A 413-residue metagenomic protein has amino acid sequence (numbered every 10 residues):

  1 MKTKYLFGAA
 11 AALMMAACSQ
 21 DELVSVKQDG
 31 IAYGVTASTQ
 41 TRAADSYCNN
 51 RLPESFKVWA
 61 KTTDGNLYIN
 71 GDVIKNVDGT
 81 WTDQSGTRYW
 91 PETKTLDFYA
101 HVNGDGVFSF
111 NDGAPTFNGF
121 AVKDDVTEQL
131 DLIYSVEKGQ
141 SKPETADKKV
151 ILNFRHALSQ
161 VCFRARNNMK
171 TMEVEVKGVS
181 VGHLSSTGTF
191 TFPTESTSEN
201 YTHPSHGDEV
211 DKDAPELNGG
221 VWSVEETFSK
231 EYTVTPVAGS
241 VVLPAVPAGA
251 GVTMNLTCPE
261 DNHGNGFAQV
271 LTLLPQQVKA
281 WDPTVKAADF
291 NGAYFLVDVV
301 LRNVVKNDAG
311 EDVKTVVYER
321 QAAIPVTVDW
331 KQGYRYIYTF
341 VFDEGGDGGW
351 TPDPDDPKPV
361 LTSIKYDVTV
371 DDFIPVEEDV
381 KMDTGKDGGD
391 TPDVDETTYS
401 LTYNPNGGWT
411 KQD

Functional and structural regions predicted by a protein language model:
K2-D413: Sec-type signal peptide cleavage vicinity
